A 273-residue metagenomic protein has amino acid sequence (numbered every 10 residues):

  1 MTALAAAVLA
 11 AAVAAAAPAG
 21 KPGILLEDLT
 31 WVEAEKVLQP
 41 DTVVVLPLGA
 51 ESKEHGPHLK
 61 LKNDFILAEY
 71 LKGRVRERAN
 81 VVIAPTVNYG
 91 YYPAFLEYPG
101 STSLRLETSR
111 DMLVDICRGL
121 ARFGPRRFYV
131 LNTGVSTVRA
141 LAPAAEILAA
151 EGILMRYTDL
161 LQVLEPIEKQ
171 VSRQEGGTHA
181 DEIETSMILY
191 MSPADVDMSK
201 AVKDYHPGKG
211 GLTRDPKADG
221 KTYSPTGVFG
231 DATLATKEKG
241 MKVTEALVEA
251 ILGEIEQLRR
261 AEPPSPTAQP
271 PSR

Functional and structural regions predicted by a protein language model:
M1-A12: Bacterial N-terminal signal peptides
A16-E107, D111-R127, T133-R273: Extended, histidine- and acidic-residue-enriched regions that form the cofactor-binding/catalytic faces
